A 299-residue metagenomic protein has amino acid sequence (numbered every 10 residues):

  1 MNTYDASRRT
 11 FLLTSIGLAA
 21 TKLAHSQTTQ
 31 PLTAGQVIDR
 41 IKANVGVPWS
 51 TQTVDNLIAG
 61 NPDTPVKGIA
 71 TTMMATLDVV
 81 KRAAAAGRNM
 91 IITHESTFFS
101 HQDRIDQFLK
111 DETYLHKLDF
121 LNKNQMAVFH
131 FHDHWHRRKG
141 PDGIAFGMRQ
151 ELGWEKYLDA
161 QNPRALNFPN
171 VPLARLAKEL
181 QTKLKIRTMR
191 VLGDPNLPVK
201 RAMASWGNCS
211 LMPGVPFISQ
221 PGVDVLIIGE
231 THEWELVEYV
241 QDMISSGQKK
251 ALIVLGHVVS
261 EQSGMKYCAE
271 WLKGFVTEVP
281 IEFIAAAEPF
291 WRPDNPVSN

Functional and structural regions predicted by a protein language model:
N2-N299: Hydrophobic structural segments
